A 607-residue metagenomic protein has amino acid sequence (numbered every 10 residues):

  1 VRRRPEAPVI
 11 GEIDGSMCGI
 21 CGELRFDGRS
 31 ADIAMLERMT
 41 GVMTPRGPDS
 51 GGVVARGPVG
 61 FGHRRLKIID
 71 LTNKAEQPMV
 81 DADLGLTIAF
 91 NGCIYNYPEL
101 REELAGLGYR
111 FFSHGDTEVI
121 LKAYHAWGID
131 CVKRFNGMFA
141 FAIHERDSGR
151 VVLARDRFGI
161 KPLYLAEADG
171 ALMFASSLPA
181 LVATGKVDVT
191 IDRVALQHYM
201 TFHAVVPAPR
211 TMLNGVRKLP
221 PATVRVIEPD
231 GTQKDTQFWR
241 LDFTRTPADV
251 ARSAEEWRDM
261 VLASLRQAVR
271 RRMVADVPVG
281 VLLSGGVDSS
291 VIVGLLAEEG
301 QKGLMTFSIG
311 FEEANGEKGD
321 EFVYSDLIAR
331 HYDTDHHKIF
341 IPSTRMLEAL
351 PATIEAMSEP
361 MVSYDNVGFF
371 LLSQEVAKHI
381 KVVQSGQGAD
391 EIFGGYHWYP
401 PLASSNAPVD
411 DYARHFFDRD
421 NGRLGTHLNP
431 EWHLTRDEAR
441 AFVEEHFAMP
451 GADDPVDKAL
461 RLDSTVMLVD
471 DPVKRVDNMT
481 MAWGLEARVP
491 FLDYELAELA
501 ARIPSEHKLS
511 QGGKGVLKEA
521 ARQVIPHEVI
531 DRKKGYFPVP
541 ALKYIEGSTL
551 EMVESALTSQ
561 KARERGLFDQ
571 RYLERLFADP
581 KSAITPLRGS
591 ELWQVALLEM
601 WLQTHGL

Functional and structural regions predicted by a protein language model:
R2-R4: Basic polycationic patches enriched in arginine
I10-M357, F369, E519-Q523, E528 (+3 more regions): Cysteine-centered catalytic environments shared across enzyme families
G11-I20, S30, R56-G57, D130 (+7 more regions): Adenosyl-5′-phosphate
S253-W257, V261, E321, P360 (+7 more regions): Conserved acidic
I380-D390, G394-Y396: Short acidic/histidine-rich active-site segments
F393-F416: A mobile, often basic/glycine-rich helix-loop segment that functions as the active-site lid/recognition loop
